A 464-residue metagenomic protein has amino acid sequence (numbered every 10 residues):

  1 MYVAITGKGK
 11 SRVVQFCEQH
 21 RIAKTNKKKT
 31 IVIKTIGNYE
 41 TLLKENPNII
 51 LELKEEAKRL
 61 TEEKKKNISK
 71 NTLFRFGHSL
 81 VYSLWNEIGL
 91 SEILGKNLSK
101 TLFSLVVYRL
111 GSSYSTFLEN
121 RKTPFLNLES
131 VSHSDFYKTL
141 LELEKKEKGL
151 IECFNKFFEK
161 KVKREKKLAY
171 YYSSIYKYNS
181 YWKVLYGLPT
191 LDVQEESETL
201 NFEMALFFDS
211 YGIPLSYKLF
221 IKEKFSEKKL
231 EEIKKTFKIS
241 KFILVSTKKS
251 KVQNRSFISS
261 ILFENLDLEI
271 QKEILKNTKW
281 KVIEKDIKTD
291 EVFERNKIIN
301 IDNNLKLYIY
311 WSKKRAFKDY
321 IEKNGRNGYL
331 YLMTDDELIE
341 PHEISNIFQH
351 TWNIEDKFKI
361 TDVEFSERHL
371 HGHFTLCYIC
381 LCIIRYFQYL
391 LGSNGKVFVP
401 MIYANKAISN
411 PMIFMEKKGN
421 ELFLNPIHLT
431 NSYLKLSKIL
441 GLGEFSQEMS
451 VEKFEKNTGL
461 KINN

Functional and structural regions predicted by a protein language model:
M1-A169, S173-Y181, L206-K218, E223-S226 (+1 more regions): Dynamic "connector" segments at or just before major functional cores
G9-R12, E195-F202, S210, G325-N327 (+1 more regions): Short, flexible loop/turn motifs enriched in small residues
E129-K138, L143-L150, K359-I427: Extended, well-ordered alpha-helical scaffold/bundle regions in very large, multi-domain proteins
F157, S226-F242: Short, basic/hydrophobic alpha-helical segments
L200-F202, S216-E223, R255-H350, S409-N464: An anionic, glycine-rich sequence signature occurring as long contiguous blocks
F225, I243-V252, F263-N265, H369-L370: Acidic, metal-coordinating catalytic cores used for nucleic-acid/nucleotide bond scission and strand-transfer chemistry
E227, T236-F237, D336, T351 (+2 more regions): Non-transmembrane, aqueous-exposed alpha-helical and coiled segments at domain scale
P341-E367: Short amphipathic alpha-helical "interface-anchor" segments enriched in bulky aromatics
